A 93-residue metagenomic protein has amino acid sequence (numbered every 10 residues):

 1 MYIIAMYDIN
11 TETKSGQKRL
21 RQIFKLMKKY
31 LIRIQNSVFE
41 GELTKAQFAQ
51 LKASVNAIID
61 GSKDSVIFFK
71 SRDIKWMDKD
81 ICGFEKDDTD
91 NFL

Functional and structural regions predicted by a protein language model:
M1-V38, E42, A46-Q47: Extended, hydrophobic alpha-helical segments
F24, F39, F48, F68-F69 (+2 more regions): Phenylalanine-focused residue identity feature
Q35-D64, K70: Short, intrinsically disordered low-complexity segments
A46-L51, K75-I81: Short, solvent-exposed polar/charged micro-motifs at secondary-structure junctions
I58, K63-S65, S71, M77 (+2 more regions): Terminal, non-globular segments
